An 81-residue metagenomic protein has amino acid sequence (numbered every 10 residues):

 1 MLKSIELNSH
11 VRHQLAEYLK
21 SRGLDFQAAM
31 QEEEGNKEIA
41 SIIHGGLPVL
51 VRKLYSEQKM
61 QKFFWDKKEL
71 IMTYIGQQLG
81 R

Functional and structural regions predicted by a protein language model:
M1-R81: Protein-protein interaction and targeting regions used for scaffolding, dimerization, and localization
